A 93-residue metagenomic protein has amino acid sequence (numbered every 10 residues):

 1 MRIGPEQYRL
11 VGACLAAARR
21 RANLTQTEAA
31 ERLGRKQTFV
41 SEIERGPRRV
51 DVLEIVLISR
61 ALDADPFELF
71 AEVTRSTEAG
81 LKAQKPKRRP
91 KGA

Functional and structural regions predicted by a protein language model:
M1-R21: A short, Lys/Arg-rich alpha-helix, primarily the initiator
I3, A16, E31-R32, R45-P47: N-terminal helix-turn-helix DNA-binding core of bacterial DNA-binding proteins
A16, T27, V56: Residues within the helices of the helix-turn-helix
R20, E31, R60: Alpha-helical residues within the helix-turn-helix
N23-R45: Short alpha-helical DNA-recognition segment
P47-L57: Short, basic-rich loop-to-helix N-cap that marks the start of a DNA-contacting helix
R60, E68-A93: Short, charged recognition helix plus adjacent turn of helix-turn-helix-like nucleic-acid-binding domains
